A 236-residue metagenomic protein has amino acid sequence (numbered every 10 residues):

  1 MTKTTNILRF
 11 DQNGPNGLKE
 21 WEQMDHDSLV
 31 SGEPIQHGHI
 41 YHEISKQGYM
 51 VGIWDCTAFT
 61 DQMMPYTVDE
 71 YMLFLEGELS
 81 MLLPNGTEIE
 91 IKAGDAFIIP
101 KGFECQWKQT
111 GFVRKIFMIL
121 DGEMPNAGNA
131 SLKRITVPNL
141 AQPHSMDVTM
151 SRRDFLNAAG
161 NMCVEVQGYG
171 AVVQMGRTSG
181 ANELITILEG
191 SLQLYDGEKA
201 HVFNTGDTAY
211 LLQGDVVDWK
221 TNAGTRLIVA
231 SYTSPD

Functional and structural regions predicted by a protein language model:
M1-G48, D121-V166: A short, N-terminal "cap"/entry segment at the start of jelly-roll beta-barrel domains of the cupin/DSBH fold
P34-Y41, Q47-T67, K101, M150-S151 (+2 more regions): Conserved short histidine dyad/triad with adjacent acidic residue
S45, P84-N85, T110, A158 (+2 more regions): Short strand-coil-strand connectors
V51-I53, Y71, A96-I98, V164-V166 (+3 more regions): Conserved hydrophobic/aromatic beta-strand scaffold that supports enzyme active sites
P65-M81, T178-L194: Short, conserved beta-strand element in jelly-roll/cupin
Y71-E123: Extended, hydrophobic interaction surfaces within ordered domains
N85-K101, G197-G214: Short acidic-glycine-tyrosine-enriched beta hairpin
K101-P125, Q213-D236: Ligand-binding loop in jelly-roll beta-barrel domains
